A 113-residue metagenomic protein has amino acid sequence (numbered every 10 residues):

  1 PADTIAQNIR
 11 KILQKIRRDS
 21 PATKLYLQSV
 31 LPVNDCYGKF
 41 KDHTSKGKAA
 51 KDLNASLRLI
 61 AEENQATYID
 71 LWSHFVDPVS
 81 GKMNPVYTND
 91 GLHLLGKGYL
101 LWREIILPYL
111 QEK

Functional and structural regions predicted by a protein language model:
P1-K113: Alpha-helical cap/lid subdomain in secreted, periplasmic, or secretory-pathway luminal O-acyl-processing enzymes
